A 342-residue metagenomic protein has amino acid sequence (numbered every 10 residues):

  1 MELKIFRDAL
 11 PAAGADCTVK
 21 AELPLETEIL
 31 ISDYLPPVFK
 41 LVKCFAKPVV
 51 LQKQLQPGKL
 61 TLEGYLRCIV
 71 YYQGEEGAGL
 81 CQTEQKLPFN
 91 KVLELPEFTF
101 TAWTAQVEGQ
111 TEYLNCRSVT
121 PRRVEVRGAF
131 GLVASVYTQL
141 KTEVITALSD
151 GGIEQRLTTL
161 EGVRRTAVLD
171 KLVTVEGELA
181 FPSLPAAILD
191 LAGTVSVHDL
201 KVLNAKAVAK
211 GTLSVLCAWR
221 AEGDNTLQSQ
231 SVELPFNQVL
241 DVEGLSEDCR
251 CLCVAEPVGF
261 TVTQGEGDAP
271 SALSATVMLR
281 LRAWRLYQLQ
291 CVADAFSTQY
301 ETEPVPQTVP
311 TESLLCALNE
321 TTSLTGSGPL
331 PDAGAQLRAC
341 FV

Functional and structural regions predicted by a protein language model:
M1-V342: Viral structural modules
